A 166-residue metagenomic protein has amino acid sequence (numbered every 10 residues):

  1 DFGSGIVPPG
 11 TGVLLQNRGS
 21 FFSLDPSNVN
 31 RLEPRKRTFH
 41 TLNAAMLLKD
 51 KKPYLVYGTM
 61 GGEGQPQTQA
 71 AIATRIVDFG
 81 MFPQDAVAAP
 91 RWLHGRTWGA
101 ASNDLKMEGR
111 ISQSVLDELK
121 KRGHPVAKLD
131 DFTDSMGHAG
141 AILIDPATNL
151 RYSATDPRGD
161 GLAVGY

Functional and structural regions predicted by a protein language model:
D1-D130: Proteins synthesized as precursors that undergo proteolytic processing into mature forms
M107-Y166: Cofactor-centric catalytic regions
